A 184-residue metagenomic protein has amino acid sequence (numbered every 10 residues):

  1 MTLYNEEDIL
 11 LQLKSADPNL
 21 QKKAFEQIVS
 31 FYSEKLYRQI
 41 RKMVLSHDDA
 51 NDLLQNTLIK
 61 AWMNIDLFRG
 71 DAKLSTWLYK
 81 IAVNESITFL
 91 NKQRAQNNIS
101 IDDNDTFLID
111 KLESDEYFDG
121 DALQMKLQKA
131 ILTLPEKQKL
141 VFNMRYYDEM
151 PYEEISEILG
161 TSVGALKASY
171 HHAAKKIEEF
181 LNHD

Functional and structural regions predicted by a protein language model:
M1-E34, H183: N-terminal module of bacterial RNA polymerase sigma factors
T2-I9, Q96-G120: Internal acidic/polar
P18-Q27, Y37-N56, V163, H183-D184: Short, charged helix-capping/linker segments at alpha-helix termini
L45, L58-K73: Sigma70-family region 2
D52-I59, A72-N84: Structural recognition of an alpha-helix C-terminal capping motif at a helix-to-coil junction
L67-R69, K80-I101, H172: Arg/Lys-rich amphipathic alpha helix in sigma70-family domain 2
I87, Q138, E153, E157-H183: DNA-recognition helix of helix-turn-helix
V141-R145: A short pre-motif secondary-structure segment
